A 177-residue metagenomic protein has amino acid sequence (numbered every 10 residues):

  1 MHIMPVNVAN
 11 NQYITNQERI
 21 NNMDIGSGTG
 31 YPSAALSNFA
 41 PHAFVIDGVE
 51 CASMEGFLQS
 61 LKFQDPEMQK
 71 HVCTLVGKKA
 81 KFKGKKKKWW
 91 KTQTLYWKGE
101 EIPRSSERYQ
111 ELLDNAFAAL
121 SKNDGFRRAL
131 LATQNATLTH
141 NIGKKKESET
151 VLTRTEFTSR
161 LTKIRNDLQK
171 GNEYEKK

Functional and structural regions predicted by a protein language model:
P5-K177: Charged, low-complexity intrinsically disordered segments
